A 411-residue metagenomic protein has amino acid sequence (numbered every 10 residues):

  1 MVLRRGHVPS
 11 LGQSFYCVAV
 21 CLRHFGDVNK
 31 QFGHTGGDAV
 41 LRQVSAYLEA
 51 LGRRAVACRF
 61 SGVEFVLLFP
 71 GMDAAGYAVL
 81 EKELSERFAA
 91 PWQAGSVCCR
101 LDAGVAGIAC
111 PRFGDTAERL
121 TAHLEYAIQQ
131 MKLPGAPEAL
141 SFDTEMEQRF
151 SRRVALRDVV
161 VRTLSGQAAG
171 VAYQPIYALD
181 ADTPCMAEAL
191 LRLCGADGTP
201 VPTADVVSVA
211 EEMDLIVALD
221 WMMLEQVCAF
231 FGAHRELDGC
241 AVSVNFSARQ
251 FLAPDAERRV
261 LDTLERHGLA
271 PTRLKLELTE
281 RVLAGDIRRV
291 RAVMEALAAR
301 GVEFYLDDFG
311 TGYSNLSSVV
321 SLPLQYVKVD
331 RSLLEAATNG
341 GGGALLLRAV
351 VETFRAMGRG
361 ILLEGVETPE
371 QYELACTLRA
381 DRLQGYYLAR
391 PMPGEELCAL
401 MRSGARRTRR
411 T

Functional and structural regions predicted by a protein language model:
M1, P9, A117, A127-A172 (+4 more regions): C-di-GMP signaling machinery
M1, Q148-V209, N245, L306 (+2 more regions): Active-site core of bacterial EAL-family cyclic-dinucleotide phosphodiesterase domains
M1-L3, P9-Y16, R23-E49, C58-G62 (+6 more regions): Conserved long alpha-helical elements within nucleotide-processing catalytic cores of c-di-GMP signaling and class III
G12, C58-S61, F88-G104, K132 (+3 more regions): Catalytic core regions of nucleotide second-messenger enzymes
Y16, R59-P70, G95-I128, P137-F142 (+1 more regions): A short glycine-enriched loop-to-beta-strand structural element that forms part of the catalytic core of nucleotide
A78, A109-A136, V154, A204 (+2 more regions): Catalytic-core segments of nucleotide cyclases and related cyclic-nucleotide turnover enzymes
L179, T183-E188, M213-R289, G365: Catalytic core of bacterial c-di-GMP phosphodiesterases, primarily the EAL and HD-GYP domains, capturing alpha-helical
L193-A196, F230, S247-P254, R273-D286 (+1 more regions): EAL-family c-di-GMP phosphodiesterase catalytic domain
